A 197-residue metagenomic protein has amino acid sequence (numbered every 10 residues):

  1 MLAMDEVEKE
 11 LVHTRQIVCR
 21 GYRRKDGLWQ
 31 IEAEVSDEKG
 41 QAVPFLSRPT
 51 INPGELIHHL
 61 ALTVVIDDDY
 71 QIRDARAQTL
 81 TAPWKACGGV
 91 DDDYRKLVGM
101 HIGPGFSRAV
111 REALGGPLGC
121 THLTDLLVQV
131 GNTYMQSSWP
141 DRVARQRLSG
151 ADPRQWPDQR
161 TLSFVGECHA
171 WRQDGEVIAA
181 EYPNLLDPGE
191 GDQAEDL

Functional and structural regions predicted by a protein language model:
M1-A42: Short, Gly/Pro- and small/polar-rich lid/capping loops
G21-R23, V35-L197: Active-site- and interface-proximal helix/loop "cap" or "latch" segments in soluble metabolic and energy-transducing
